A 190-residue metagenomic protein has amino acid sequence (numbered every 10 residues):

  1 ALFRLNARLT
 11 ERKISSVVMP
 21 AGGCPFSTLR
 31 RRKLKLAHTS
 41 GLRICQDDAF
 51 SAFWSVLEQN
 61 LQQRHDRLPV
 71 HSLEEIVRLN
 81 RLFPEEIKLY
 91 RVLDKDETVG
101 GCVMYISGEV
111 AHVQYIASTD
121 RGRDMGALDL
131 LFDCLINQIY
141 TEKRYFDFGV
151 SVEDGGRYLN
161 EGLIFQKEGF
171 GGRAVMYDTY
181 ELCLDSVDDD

Functional and structural regions predicted by a protein language model:
A1-G122: A conserved beta-strand-loop-helix scaffold within acyl/acetyltransferase catalytic domains
A1-L42, F148-D190: Terminal substrate-recognition subdomain of acyl/acetyltransferases
E86-S186: Aromatic (often tryptophan-rich) hydrophobic motifs at membrane interfaces
